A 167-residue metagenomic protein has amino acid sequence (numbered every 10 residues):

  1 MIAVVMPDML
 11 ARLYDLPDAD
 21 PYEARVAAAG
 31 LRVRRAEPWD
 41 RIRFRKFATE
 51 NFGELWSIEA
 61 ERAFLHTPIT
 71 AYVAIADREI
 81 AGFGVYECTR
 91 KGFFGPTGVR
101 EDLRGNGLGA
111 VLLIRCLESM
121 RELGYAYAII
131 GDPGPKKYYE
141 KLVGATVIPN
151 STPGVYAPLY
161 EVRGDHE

Functional and structural regions predicted by a protein language model:
M1-A27, D132, G144, P153-V155: Acyl-donor-binding surface of acyltransferase catalytic domains
L31-R43: A short beta-loop-alpha structural element at the N-terminal edge of CoA-dependent acyl/N-acetyltransferase catalytic
W39, K46-E101: A conserved beta-strand-loop-helix scaffold within acyl/acetyltransferase catalytic domains
F44, Y139: Hydrophobic pocket/interface hotspot
R90, G134-P135: A generic "binding-loop/recognition-motif" signal
V99, G105-E118, K141: Conserved acetyl-CoA-binding loop-helix of GNAT-fold acetyltransferases
M120-G134: Conserved GNAT acetyl-CoA-binding A-motif
N150-E167: …primarily DNA-binding HTH/wHTH and HhH modules…
